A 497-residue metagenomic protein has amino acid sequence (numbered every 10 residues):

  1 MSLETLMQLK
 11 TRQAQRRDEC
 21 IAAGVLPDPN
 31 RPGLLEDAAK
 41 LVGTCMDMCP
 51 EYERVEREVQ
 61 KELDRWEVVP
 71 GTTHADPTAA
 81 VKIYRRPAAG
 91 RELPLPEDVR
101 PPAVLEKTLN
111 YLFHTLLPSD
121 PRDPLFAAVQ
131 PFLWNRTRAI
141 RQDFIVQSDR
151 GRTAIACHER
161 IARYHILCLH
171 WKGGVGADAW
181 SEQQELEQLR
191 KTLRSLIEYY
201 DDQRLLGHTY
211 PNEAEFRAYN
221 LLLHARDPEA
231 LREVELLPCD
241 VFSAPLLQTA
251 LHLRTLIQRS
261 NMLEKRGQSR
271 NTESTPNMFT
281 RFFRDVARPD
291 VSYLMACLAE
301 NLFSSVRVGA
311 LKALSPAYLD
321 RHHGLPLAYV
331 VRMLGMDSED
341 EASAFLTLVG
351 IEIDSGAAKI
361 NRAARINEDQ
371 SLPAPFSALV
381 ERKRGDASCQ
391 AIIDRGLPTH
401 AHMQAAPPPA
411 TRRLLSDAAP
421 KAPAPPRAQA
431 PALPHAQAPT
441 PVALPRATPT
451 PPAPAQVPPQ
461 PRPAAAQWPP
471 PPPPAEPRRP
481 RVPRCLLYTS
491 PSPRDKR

Functional and structural regions predicted by a protein language model:
M1-R150: N-terminal alpha-helical interaction modules that lie
E106-L117, T153-H170, N212-L222: Amphipathic alpha-helical repeat scaffolds of TPR domains
P124-V129, K172-Q188: Short coil/turn connectors between adjacent alpha-helices in alpha-solenoid helical repeat scaffolds
Q142-R152, D201-T209: Flexible helix-coil transition and linker loops at the boundaries of alpha-helical arrays
L167-G174, P228-E229: Short coil/turn linking the two alpha-helices of tandem helical-hairpin repeats
E182-F345, D354-S355: Alpha-helical scaffold segments of alpha-solenoid architecture
S274-A430, L444-R446: Long C-terminal extensions of eukaryotic subunits of large macromolecular complexes
Y488-D495: Conserved small/polar residues in nucleotide/adenosyl-binding loops
